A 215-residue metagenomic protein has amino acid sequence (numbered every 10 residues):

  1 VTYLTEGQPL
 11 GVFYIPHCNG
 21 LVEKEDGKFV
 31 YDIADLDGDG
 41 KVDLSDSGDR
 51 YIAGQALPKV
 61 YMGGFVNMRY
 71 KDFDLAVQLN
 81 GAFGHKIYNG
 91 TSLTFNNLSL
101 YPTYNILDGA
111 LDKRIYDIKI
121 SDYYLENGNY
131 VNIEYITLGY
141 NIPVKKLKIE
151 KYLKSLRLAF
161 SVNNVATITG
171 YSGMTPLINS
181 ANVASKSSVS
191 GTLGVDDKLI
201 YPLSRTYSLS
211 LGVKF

Functional and structural regions predicted by a protein language model:
V1-A56, E150, N163-G173: Conserved small-residue
T5-V12, Q55-Y61, D196-S208: Outer-membrane beta-barrel signature, preferentially recognizing the C-terminal barrel domain of Gram-negative
G7-L10, G48, A53-G63, N67 (+2 more regions): C-terminal extracellular loops and terminal segments of Gram-negative outer membrane beta-barrel proteins
L57-M62, G81-F83, V131-E134, R205: Transmembrane beta-barrel architecture of outer-membrane proteins
M68-D72, F215: A generic beta-sheet turn/junction motif
D72-V77, K145-K146: Repeated loop/turn-to-beta-strand initiation elements of outer-membrane beta-barrel proteins
L75-N80, I87, S92-L93: Flexible, acidic glycine-rich loops studded with aromatic residues
Y88-G90, N96, L100-F215: Membrane-interface anchoring segments and C-terminal beta-barrel signals
